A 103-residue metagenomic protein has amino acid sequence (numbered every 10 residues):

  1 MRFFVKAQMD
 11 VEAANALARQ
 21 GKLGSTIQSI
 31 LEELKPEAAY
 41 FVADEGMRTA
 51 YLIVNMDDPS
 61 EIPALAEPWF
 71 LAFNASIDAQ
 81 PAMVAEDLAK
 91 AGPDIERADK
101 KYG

Functional and structural regions predicted by a protein language model:
M1-G103: Conserved, structured core segments of small domains
